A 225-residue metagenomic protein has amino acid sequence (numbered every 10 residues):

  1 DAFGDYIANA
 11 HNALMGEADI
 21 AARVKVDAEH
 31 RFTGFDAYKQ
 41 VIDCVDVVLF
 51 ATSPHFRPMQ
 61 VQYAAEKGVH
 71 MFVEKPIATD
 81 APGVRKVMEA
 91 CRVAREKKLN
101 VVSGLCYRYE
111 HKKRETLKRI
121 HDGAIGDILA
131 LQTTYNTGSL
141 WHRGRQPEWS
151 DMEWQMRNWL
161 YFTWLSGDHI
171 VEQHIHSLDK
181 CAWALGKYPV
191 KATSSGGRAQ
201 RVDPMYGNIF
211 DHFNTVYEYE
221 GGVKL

Functional and structural regions predicted by a protein language model:
D1-R23, C181: N-terminal Rossmann-like dinucleotide-binding module
A8-H11, I42, V61-A65, M88 (+5 more regions): Non-transmembrane alpha-helical segments in soluble domains of secreted/periplasmic/extracellular proteins
A8-L14, M59-Y63, G83-V84, K113-R114 (+1 more regions): Short, solvent-exposed loop/turn and secondary-structure capping segments
E17-F50: A structured beta-alpha segment of the ubiquitous adenosine-cofactor-binding alpha/beta core
V47, P58-Y109, G123: Beta-strand-loop-alpha-helix segment that lines the small-molecule cofactor/substrate pocket of alpha/beta enzymes
T52-H55: N-terminal glycine-rich "phosphate-gripper" loop used for MgATP/nucleotide binding and carboxylate activation
E96-S103, Y107-G207, Y217: Predominantly a Rossmann-like dinucleotide-binding segment in NAD(P)-dependent oxidoreductases
E220-K224: Glycine-centered tight beta-turn/hairpin loop motif at sheet-sheet or coil-to-beta transitions
